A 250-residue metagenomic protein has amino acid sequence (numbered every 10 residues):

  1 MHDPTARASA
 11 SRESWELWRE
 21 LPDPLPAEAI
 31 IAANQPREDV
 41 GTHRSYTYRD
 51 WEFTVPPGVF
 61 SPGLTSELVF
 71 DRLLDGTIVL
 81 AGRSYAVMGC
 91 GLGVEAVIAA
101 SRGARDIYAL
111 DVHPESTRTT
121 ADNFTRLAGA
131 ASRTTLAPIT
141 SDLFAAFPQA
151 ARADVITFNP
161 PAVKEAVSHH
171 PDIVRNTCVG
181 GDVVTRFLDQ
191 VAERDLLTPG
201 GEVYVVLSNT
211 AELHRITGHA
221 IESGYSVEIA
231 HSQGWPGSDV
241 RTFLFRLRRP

Functional and structural regions predicted by a protein language model:
M1-R44, Y48: N-terminal auxiliary segments of SAM/dcSAM-dependent transferases
E28-A100, G237-R248: SAM-dependent Rossmann-like transferase core, predominantly class I methyltransferases with a strong bias toward
T54, A137-T140, E228-A230: General small-molecule cofactor/ligand-binding pocket signal
D71-A151, V155-F158, K164-E165, H169: Conserved SAM/SAH cofactor-binding pocket of Class I
F124-A128, V191, A220: Conserved hydrophobic residues forming the short capping helix/wall of the S-adenosyl-L-methionine
P171-L197: Glycine-rich S-adenosyl-L-methionine
G200-V206: Conserved beta-strand signature within the Rossmann-like core of class I S-adenosyl-L-methionine
L207-P250: Class I S-adenosyl-L-methionine
